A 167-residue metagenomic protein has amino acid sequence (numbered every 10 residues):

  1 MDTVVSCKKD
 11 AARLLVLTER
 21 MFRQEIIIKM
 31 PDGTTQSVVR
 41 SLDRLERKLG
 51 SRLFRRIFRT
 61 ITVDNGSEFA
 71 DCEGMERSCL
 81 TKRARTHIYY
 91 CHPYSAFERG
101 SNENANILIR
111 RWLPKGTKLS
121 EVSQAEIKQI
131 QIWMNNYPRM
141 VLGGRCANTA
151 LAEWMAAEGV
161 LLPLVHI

Functional and structural regions predicted by a protein language model:
M1-E25: An active-site-proximal beta-strand-loop segment
S6-D10, I27-R52: Active-site beta-loop-alpha junctions of metal-dependent nucleic acid enzymes, especially the RNase H-like/DDE
S6-K8, G66-D71: Short acidic, Gly/Ser-rich segments with clustered Asp/Glu that frequently serve as metal-coordination loops in enzyme
R23-I28, K115: Short small-residue beta-strand/loop micro-motif enriched in glycine and branched aliphatics
R52-I57, R83-R85: Short helix-terminating capping/connector loops at secondary-structure junctions
V63-N65, C72-E73, C79, H87-R111 (+1 more regions): RNase H-like two-metal-ion nuclease catalytic core shared by retroviral integrases and related mobile-element nucleases
K115-I167: C-terminal domain-tail junction helix/linker
